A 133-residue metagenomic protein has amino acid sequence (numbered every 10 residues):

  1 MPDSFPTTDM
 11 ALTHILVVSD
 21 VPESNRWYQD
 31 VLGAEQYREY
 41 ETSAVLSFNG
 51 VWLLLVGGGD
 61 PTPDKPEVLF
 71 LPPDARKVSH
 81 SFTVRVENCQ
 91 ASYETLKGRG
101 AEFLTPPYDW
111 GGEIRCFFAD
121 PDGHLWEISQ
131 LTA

Functional and structural regions predicted by a protein language model:
M1-T13, E35-V84, Y93-A119, Q130-A133: Vicinal oxygen chelate
I15-V21: Conserved beta-strand-loop-alpha-helix junction that forms the acyl-donor binding cleft
D20, N88, D120: Acidic di-acidic motifs
E23-S24, C89-Y93: Short, conserved charged micro-motifs
S24-Q29, L96, G123: Conserved active-site tyrosine of GNAT-family acetyltransferases
L32: Major-groove DNA-recognition helix of helix-turn-helix-type DNA-binding domains
